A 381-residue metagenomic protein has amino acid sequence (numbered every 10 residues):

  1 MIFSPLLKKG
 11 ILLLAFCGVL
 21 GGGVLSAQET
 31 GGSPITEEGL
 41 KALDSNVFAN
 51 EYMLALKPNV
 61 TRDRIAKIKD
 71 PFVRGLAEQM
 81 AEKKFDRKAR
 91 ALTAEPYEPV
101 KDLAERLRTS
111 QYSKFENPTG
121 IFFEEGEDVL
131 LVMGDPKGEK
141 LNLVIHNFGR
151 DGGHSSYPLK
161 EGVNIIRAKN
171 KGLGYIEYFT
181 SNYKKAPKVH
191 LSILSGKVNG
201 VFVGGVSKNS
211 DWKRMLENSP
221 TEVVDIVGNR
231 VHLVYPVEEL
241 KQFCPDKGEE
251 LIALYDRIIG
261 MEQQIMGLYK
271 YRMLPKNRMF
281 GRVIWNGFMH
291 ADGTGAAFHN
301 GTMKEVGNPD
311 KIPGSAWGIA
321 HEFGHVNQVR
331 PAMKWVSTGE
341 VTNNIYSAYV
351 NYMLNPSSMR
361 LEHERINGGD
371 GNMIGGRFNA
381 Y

Functional and structural regions predicted by a protein language model:
I2-L12: Bacterial N-terminal signal peptides that target proteins for export
G10-G22: Bacterial N-terminal signal peptides
G23, D44-K67, A94-Y112, A168 (+5 more regions): Short, charged N-terminal helix-start/capping segments
L25-A27: Boundary at the C-terminal end of the N-terminal hydrophobic targeting segment
T30-V201: Beta-strand-enriched, solvent-exposed domains that form extended recognition/catalytic surfaces
K171, Y175-I265: Fold-level signature of zinc-dependent metallopeptidase catalytic domains
E222-Y381: Catalytic cores of extracellular degradative/oxidative enzymes
